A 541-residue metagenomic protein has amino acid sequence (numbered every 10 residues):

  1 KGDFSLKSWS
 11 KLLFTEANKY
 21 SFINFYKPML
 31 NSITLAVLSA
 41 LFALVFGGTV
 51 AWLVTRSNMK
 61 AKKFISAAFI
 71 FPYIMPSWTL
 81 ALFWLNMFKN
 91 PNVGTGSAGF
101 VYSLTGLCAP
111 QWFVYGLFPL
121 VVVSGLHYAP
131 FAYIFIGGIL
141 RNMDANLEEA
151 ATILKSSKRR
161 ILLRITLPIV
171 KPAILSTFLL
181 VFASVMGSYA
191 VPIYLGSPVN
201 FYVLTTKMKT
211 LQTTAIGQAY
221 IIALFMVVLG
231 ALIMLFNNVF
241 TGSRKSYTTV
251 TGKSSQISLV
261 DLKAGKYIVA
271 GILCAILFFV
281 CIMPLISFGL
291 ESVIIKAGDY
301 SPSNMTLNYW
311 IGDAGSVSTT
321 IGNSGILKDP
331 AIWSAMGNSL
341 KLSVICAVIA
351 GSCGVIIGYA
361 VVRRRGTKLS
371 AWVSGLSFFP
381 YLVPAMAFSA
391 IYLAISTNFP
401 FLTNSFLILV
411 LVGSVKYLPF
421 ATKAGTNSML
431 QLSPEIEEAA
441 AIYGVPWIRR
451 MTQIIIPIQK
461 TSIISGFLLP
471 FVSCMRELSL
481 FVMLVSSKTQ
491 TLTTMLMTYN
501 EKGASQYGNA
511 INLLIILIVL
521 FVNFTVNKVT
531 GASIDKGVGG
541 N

Functional and structural regions predicted by a protein language model:
K1-G2, E16-L140, I169-A190, Y194 (+11 more regions): Membrane-water interface segments at the C-terminal ends of transmembrane alpha-helices in multi-pass inner-membrane
G2, Y189-T214, D299-S303, L478-S505 (+1 more regions): Glycine-rich helix-loop "coupling/hinge" segments at transmembrane-helix boundaries in multipass transporters
G2-S8, P91-T105, G196-T205, R244-K253 (+2 more regions): Peri-membrane helix termini and adjoining interfacial loops of integral membrane proteins
K7, K11-F14, S66, A145-I153 (+11 more regions): Short amphipathic alpha-helical coupling elements at transmembrane boundaries
F22, Y26, M208, S254-D261: Cytosolic juxtamembrane amphipathic/interface segments immediately preceding and feeding into a transmembrane helix
S57, M143-V170, R364-R365, E438-R449 (+2 more regions): Short helix-to-coil transition segments within interhelical loops that connect adjacent transmembrane helices
E149, S157-R160, K245-D261, A297-T320: Juxtamembrane inter-helical linkers in multi-pass membrane proteins
V239-A275, K368-S370, N527-N541: Transmembrane alpha-helical segments of polytopic membrane transport and secretion proteins
